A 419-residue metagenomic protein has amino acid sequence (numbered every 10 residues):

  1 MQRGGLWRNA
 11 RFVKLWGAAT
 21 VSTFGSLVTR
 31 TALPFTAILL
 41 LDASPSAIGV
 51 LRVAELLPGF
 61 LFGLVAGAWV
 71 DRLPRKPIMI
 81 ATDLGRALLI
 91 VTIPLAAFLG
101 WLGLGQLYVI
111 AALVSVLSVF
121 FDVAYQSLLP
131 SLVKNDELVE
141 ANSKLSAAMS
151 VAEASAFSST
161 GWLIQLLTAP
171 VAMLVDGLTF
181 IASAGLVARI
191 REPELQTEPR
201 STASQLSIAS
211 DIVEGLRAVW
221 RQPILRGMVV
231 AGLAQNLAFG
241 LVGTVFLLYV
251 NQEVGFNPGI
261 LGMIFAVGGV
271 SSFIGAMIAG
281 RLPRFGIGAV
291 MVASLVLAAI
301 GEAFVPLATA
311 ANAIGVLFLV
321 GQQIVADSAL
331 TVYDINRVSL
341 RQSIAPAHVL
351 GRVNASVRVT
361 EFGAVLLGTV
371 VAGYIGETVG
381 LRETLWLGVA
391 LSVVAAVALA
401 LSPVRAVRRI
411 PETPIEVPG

Functional and structural regions predicted by a protein language model:
M1-G419: Alpha-helical transmembrane-bundle signature of multi-pass membrane transport and export proteins
